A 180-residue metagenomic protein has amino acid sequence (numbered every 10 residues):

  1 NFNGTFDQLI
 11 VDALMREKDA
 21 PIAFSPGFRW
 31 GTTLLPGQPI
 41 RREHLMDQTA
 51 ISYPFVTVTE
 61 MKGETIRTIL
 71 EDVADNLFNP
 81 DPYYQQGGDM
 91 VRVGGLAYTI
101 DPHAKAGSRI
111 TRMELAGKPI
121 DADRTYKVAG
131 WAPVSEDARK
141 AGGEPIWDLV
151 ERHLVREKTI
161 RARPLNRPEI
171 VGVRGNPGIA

Functional and structural regions predicted by a protein language model:
N1-A180: Catalytic centers of hydrolytic enzymes
